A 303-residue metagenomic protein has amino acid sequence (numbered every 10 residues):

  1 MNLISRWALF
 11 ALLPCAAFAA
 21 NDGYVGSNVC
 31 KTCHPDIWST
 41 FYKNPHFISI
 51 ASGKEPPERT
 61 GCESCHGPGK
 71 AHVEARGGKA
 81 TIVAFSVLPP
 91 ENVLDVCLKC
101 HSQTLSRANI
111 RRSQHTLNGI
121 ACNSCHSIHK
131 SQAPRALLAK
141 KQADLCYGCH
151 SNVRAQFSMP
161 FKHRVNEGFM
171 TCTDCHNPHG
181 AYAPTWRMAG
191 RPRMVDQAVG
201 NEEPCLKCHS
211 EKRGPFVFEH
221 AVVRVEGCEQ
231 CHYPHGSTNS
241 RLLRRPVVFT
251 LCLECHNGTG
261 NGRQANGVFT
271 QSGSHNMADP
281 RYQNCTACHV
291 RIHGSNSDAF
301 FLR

Functional and structural regions predicted by a protein language model:
N2-F10: Sec-dependent signal peptide recognition, specifically the positively charged N-region followed immediately by
L3, F18-R303: Short sequence/structural segments immediately N-terminal
A11-A19: Hydrophobic h-region of N-terminal signal peptides that target proteins for export in Gram-negative bacteria
